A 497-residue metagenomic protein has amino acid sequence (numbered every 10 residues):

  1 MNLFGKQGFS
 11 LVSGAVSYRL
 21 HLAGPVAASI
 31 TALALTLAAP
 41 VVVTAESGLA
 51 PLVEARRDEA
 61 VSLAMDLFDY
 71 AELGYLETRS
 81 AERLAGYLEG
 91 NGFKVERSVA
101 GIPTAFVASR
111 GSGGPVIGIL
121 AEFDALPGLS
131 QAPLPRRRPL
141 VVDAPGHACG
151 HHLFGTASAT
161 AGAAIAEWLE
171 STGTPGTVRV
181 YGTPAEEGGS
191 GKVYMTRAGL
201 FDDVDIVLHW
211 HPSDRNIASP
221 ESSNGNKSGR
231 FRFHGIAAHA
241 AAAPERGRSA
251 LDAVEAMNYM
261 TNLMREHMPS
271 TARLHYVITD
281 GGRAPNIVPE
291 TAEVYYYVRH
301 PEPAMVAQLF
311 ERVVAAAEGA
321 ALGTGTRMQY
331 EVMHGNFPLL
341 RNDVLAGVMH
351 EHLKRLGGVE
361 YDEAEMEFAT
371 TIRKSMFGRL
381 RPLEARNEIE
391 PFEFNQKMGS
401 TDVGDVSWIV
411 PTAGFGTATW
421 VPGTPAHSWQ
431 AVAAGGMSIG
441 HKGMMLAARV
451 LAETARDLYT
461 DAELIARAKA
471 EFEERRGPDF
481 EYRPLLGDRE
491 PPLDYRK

Functional and structural regions predicted by a protein language model:
M1-L22: N-terminal secretory signal peptides that target proteins for export/translocation
Y18-P40: Bacterial N-terminal signal peptides
E46-H147, H152, T156-T177: Acidic/His- and Gly-rich active-site-bordering loop/insert found across diverse amide/peptide-bond hydrolases
R56-A60, A64, F68-A71, L88 (+8 more regions): Sec/Tat-exported extracytoplasmic proteins
L67, A108, I119, H151 (+8 more regions): Divalent metal-coordination and catalytic microenvironments
L134-A148, H234-A238, N387-E390, S428-M437: Glycine/charged-rich beta-loop-alpha catalytic/anionic-binding loops adjacent to active sites
R138-G146, H152-L153, L169-P289, R299: Histidine/acidic-residue-rich, glycine-tolerant segments that coordinate divalent metal ions
E255-K497: Metal-dependent amide/peptide-bond hydrolase catalytic core, centered on the "pita-bread" metallohydrolase fold
